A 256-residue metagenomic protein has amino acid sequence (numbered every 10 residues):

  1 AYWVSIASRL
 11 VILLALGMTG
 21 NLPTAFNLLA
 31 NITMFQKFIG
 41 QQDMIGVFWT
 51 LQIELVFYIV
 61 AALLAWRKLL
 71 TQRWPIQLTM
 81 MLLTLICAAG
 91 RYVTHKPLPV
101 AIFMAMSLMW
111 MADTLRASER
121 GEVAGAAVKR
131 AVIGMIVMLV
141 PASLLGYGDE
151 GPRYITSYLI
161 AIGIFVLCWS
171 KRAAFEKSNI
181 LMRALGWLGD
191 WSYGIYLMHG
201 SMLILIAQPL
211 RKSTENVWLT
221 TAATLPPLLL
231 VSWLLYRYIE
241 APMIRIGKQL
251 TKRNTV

Functional and structural regions predicted by a protein language model:
A1-G20, M202, I206-A207, I239-T251: Juxtamembrane transmembrane-helix termini
A1-L55, I59, T84-I86, T156-K171: Membrane-interface helix-loop-helix regions
Y2, I6, L10, M81 (+6 more regions): Alpha-helical transmembrane spans of integral membrane proteins, capturing the lipid-embedded, hydrophobic core of TM
Y2-S5, R73-R91, A131-L139, L228 (+1 more regions): Small-polar-interrupted transmembrane alpha-helices in polytopic inner-membrane proteins
S5, Y58, A112-D113, V166-W169 (+1 more regions): Alpha-helical transmembrane segments of multi-pass membrane proteins
R9-L16, M34-D43, V60-K68, C87-T94 (+2 more regions): Short juxtamembrane and helix-loop transition motifs at transmembrane-helix boundaries in membrane proteins
L63-Q77, K96-P227, R245-K252: Alpha-helical transmembrane segments in multi-pass integral membrane proteins
